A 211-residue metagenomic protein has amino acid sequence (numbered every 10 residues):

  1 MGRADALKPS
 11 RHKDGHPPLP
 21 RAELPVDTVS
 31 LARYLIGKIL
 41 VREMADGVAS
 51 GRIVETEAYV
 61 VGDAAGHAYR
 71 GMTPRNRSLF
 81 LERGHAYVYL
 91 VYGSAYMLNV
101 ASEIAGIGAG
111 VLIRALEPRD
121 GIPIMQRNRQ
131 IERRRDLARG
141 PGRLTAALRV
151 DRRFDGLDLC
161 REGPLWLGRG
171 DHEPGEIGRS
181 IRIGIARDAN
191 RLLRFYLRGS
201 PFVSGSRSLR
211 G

Functional and structural regions predicted by a protein language model:
G2-G211: Conserved, well-structured core segments that form or line functional sites
